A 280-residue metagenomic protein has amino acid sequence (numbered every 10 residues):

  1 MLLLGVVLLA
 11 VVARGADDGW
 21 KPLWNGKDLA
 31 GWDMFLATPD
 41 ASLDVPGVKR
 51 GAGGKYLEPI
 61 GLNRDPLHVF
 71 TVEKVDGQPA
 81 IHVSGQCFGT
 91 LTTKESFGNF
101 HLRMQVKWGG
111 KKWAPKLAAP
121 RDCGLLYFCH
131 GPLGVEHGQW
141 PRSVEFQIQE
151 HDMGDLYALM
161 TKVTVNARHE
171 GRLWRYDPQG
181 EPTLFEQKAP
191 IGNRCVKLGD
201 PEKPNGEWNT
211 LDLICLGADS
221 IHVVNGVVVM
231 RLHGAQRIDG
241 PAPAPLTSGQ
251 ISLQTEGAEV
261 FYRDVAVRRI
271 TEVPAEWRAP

Functional and structural regions predicted by a protein language model:
L2-A10: Bacterial N-terminal signal peptides
G15-P280: Carbohydrate-interacting regions of secretory-pathway proteins
